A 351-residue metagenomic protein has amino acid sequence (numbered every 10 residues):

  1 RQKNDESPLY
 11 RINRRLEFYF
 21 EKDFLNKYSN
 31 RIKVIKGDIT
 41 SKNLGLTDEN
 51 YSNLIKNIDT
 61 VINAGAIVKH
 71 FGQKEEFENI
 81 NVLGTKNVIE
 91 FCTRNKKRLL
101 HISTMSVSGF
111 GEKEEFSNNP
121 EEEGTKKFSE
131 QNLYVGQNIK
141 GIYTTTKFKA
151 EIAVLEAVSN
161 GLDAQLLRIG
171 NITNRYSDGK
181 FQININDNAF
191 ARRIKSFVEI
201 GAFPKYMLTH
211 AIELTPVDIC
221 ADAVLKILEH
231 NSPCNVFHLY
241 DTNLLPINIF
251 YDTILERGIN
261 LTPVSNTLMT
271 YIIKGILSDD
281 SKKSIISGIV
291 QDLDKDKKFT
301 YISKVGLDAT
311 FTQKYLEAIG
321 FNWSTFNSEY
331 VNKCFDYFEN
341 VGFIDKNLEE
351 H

Functional and structural regions predicted by a protein language model:
R1-T60, A64: N-terminal Rossmann/SDR dinucleotide-binding element
I62-A64, F71-N79, L83, N87-I142 (+1 more regions): Conserved Rossmann-fold NAD(P)-dependent oxidoreductase catalytic core, especially the SDR/UDP-sugar
Y134-N138, D178, N188-I219, A223-I227: A conserved pocket-lining segment of Rossmann-fold NAD(P)-dependent short-chain dehydrogenase/reductase
F148-F181: Conserved beta-loop-beta element that borders a ligand/cofactor-binding pocket
I169-S177, Y206-A211, F237-L245, L255-E256: Glycine-rich Rossmann NAD(P)(H)-binding loop
N174-F190, K226-F237: Glycine/proline-rich active-site loop of Rossmann-fold NAD(P)-dependent oxidoreductases
K226-D296, K314, F338-V341, N347-H351: Mid/C-terminal beta-alpha module of Rossmann-like enzyme folds, strongest in SDR-family dehydrogenases/epimerases
G306-H351: Amphipathic terminal alpha-helices
